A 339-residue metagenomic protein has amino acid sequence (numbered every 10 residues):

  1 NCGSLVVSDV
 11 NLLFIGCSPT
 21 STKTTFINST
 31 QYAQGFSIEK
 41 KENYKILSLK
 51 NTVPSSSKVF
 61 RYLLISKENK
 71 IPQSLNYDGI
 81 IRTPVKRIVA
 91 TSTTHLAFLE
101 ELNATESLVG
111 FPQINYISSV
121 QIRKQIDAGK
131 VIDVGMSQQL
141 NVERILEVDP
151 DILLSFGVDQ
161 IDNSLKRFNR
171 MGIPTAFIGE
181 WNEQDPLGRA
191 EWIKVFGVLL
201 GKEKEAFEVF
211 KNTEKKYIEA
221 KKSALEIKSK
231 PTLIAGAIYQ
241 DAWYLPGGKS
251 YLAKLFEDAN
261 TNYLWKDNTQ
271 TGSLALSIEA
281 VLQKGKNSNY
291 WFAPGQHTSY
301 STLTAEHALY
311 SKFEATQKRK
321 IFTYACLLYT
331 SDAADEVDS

Functional and structural regions predicted by a protein language model:
N1-S4: Bacterial N-terminal signal peptides that target proteins for export
C17-L96, E205-L233: Bacterial Sec-exported substrate-binding components of ABC uptake systems
S18-T20, I114-L187, K194, V198-L199 (+1 more regions): Binding-cleft/active-site segments that stabilize strongly anionic ligands or cofactors
L49, V53-L146, I152-G157: A short, structured surface patch at a secondary-structure boundary
Y329-E336: Conserved small/polar residues in nucleotide/adenosyl-binding loops
S339: A contiguous, mid-protein "functional segment" used to position or interact with cofactors/ions or partner subunits
